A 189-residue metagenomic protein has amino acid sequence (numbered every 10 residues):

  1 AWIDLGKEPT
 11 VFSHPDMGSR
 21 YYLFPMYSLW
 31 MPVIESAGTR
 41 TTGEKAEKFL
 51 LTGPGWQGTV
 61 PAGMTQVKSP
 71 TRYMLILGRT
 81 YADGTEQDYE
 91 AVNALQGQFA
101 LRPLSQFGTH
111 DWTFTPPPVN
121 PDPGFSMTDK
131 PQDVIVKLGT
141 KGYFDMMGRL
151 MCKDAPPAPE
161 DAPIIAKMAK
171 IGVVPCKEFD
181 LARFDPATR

Functional and structural regions predicted by a protein language model:
A1-R189: A compositional/structural signature for long, glycine/proline-rich flexible linkers and loops on extracytoplasmic
